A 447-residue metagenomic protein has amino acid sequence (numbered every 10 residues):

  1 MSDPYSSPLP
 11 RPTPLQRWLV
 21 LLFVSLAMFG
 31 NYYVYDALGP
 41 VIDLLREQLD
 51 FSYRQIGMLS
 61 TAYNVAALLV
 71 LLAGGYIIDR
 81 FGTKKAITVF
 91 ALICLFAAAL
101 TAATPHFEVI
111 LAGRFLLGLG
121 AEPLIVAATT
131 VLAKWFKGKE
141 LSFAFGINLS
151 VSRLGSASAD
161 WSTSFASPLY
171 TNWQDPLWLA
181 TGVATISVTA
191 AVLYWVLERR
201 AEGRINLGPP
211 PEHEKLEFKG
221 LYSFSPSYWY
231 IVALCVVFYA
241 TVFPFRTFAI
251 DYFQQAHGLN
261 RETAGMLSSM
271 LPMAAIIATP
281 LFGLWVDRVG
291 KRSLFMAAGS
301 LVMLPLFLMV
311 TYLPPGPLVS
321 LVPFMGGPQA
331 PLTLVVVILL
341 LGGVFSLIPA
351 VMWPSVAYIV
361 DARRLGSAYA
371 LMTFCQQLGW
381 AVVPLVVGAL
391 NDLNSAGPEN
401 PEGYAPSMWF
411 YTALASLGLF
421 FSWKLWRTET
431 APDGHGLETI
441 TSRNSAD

Functional and structural regions predicted by a protein language model:
D3-P14, E198-V232, T441-D447: Juxtamembrane intracellular "pre-TM" segments in multi-pass secondary transporters
L38-G39, S225-I276, P349, V383-P384: Extracytoplasmic gate region of multi-pass secondary transporters
D50, G82, A103-V109, G120 (+4 more regions): Helix-breaking motifs and short loop linkers at transmembrane-helix boundaries and internal kinks in secondary membrane
L69-E108: Conserved MFS/SLC helix-loop-helix module at the cytosolic interface between two early adjacent transmembrane helices
V70-G82, A278-K291, N391: Helix-to-loop junctions at the C-terminal end of transmembrane segments in multipass secondary transporters
F107, G113-S152: Cytoplasmic helix-loop-helix junction between adjacent transmembrane helices in 12-TM secondary transporters
I147-R199: Helix-loop-helix hairpin linking two adjacent transmembrane segments in secondary transporters
R292-M352: C-terminal transmembrane helical hairpin of 12-TM major facilitator-type secondary transporters
